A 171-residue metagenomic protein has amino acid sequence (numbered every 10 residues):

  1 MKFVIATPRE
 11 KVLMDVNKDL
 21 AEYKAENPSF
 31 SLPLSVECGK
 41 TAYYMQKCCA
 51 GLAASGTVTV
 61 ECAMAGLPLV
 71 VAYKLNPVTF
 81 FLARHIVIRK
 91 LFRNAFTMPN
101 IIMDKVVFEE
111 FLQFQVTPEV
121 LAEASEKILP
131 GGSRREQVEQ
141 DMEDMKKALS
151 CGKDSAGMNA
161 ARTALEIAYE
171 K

Functional and structural regions predicted by a protein language model:
M1-K171: Nucleotide-activated sugar donor-binding and catalytic core shared by glycosyltransferases and related lipid-linked
